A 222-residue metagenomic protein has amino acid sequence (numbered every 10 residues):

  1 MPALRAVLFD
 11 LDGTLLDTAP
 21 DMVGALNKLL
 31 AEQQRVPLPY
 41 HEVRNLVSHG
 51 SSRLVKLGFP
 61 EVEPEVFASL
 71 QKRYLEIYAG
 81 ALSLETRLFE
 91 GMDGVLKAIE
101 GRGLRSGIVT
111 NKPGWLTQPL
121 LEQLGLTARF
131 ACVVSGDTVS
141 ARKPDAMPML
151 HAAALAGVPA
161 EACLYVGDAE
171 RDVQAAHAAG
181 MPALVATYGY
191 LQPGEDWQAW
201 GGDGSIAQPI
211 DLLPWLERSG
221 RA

Functional and structural regions predicted by a protein language model:
P2, R102, I210-A222: Generic C-terminal helix-cap and adjacent flexible tail
P2-G94, E100-R102, P113-W115: N-terminal helical cap/lid subdomain that shapes the substrate entry/recognition surface in HAD-like hydrolases
L15, L88, S106-V109, A141 (+2 more regions): Conserved SAM-binding loop
L15, V134, V185, S205-I206: A structural signal for hydrophobic residues in beta-strands of small regulatory alpha/beta folds
A31-Q33, P37, L54-E61, E85 (+6 more regions): Substrate-recognition/cap helix-loop segment adjacent to the acidic, metal-dependent catalytic center of Asp-based
N111, D137, A169, T187-Y190 (+1 more regions): Short secondary-structure boundary segments
L126-V133, D196-P214: Structural recognition of alpha->loop->beta junctions
L164-G204: Acidic, Mg2+-coordinating phosphoryl-transfer loop and its flanking beta/alpha structural elements, shared across
